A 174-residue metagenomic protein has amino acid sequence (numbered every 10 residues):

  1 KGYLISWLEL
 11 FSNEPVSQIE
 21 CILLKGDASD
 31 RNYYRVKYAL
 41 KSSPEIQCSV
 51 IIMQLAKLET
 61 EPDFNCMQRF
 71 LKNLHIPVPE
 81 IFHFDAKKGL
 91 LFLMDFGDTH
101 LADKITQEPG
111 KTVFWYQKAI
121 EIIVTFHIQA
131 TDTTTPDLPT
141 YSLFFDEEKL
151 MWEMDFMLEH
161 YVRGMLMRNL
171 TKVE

Functional and structural regions predicted by a protein language model:
K1-S17, I22: Juxta-kinase regulatory segment immediately upstream of eukaryotic protein kinase catalytic domains
W7-L10, T125, F156, H160: Solvent-exposed, charged/polar functional surfaces in cytosolic regulatory/catalytic domains
L10, N73, R163-M165: Residues at alpha-helix termini
I19-Y34, Y38: ATP-binding glycine-rich phosphate-binding loop
Y34-W152, F156: ATP-binding pocket architecture of kinase catalytic cores
T133-D137, R163-E174: Inter-helical turn/loop segments and adjacent helix faces that build the functional surface of alpha-helical bundle
